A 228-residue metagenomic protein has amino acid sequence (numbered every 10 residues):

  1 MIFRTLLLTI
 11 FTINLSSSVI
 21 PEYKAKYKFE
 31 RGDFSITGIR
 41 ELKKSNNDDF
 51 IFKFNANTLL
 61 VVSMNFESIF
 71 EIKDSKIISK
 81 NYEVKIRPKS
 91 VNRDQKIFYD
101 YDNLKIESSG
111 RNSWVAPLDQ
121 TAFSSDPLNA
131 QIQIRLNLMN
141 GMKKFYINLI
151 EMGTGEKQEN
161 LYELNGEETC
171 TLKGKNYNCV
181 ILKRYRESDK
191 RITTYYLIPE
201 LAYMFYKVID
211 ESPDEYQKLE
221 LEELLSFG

Functional and structural regions predicted by a protein language model:
M1-I2, Y216: Non-cleavable N-terminal signal-anchor transmembrane helices
I2-N14: Sec-dependent N-terminal signal peptides
N14, Q133-R135, L221: Generic hydrophobic, helix-prone segments enriched in Leu/Val/Ile
V19-Y101, M142-G228: Acidic, serine/threonine-rich low-complexity disordered tracts
N92-L138: Hydrophobic, well-structured mid-protein blocks that either form specific transmembrane helices
